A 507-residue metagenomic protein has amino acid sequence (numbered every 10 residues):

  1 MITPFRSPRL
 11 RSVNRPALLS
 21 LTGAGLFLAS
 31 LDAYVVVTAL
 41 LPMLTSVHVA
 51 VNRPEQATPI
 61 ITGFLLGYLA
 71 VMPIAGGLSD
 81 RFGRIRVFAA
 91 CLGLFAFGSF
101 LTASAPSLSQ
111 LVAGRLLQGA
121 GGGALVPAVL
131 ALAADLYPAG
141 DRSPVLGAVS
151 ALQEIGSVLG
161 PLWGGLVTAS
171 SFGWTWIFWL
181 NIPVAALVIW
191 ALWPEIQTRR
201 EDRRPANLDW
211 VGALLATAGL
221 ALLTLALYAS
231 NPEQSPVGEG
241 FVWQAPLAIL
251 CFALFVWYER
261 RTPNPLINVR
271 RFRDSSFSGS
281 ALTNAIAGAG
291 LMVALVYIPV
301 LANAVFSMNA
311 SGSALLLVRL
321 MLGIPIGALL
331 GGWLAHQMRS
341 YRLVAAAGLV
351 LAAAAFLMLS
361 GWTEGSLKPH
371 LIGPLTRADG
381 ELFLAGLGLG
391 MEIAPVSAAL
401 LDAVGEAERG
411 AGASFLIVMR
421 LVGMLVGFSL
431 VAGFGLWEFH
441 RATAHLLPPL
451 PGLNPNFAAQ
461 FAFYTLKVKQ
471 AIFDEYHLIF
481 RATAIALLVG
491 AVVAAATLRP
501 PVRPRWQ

Functional and structural regions predicted by a protein language model:
I2-L18, T22-L26, A411, A458-Q507: Transmembrane-helix exit segments and adjacent C-terminal regions of multi-pass membrane proteins
S20-T38, V51, I61, G238-L247 (+4 more regions): 12-transmembrane solute porter fold
V37, P127, A148, Q153 (+5 more regions): Glycine/proline-centered helix-kink
P42, G76-G77, R81, L166 (+1 more regions): Membrane-interface helix termini in secondary transporters
Q56, D141-A148, E408-F415, E475: Cytoplasmic loop-to-transmembrane helix junctions
T62-G76, V126-L130, V318-G331: Central cavity-lining transmembrane alpha-helices of secondary-active solute carriers, predominantly the Major
S79-V211: Helix-loop-helix hairpins in multi-pass membrane proteins, especially solute transporters
S170-T283, G290, A471: Hydrophobic transmembrane-helix bundles of small-molecule transporters
